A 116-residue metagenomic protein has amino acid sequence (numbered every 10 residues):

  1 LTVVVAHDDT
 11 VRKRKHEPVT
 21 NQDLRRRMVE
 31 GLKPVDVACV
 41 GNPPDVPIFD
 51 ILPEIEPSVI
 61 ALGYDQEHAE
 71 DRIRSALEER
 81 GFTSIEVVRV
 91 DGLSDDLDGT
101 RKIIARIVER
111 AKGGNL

Functional and structural regions predicted by a protein language model:
L1-L116: Nucleotidyltransferase catalytic core that binds NTPs
